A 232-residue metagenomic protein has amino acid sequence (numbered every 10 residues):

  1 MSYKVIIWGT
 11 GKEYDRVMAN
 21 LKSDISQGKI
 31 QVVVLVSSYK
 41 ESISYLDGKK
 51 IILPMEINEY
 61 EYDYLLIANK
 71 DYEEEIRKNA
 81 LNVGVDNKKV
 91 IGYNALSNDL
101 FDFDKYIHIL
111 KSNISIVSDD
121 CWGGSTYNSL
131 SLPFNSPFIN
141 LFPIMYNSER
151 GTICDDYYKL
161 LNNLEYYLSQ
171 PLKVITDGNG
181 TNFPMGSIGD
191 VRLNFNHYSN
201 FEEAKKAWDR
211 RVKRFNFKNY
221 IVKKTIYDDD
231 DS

Functional and structural regions predicted by a protein language model:
M1-F103: Hydrophobic, well-ordered beta-alpha structural blocks that scaffold small-molecule cofactor pockets
S42, I91-S232: Extracellular glycan-modifying ectodomains
